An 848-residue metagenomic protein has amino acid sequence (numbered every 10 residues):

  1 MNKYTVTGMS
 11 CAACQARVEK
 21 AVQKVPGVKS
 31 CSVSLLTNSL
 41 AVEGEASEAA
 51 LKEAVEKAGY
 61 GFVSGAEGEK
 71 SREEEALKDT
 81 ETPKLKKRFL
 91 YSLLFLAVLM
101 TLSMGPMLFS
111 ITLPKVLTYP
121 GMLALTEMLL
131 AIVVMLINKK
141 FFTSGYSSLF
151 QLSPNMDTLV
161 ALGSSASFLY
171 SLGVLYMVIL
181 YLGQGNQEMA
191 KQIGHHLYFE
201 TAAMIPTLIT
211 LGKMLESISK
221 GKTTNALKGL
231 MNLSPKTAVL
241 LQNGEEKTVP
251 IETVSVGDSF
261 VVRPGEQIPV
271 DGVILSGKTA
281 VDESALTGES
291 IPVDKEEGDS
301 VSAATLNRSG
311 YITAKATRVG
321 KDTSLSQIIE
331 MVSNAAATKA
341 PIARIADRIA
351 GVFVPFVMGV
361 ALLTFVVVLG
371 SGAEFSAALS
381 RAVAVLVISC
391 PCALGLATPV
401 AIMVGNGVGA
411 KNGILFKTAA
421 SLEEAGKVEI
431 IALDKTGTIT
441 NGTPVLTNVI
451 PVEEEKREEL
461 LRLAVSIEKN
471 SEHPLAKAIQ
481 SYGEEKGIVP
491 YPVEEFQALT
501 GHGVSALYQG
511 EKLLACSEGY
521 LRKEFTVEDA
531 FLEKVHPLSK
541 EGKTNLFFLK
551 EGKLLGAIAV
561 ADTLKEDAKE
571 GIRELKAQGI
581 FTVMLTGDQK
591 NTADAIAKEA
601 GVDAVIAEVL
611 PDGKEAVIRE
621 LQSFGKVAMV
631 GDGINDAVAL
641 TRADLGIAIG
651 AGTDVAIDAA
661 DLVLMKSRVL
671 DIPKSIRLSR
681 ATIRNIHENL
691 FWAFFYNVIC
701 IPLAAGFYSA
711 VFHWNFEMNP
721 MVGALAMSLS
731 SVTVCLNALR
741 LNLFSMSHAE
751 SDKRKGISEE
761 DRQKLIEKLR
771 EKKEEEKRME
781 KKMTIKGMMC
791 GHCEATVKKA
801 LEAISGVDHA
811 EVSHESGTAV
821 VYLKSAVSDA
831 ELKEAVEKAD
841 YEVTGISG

Functional and structural regions predicted by a protein language model:
M1-M122, K220, E245-T248, E330-T338 (+2 more regions): Flexible metal-binding regulatory segments at protein termini and peripheral loops
A16, Y508-G510, G542-T544, K550-E688 (+2 more regions): Conserved ATP-binding TGD loop and adjacent catalytic N/P-domain core of P-type ATPases
V25-A49, E53, H196-F199, K228-D322 (+3 more regions): Conserved cytosolic catalytic loops of P-type ATPases
K84-T237, R348, M718-P720, M746: Transmembrane helix-loop-helix hairpins at the membrane interface
K87, Y91, T305, G426-E472 (+3 more regions): ATP-driven catalytic headpiece of P-type ATPases
L108-G121, F150, L169, V408 (+7 more regions): Membrane-embedded alpha-helical bundles of multi-pass transporters
I132-F141, S148-Q151, S165, E188 (+6 more regions): Hydrophobic alpha-helical transmembrane segments
L182, E188, A203-P264, K295 (+4 more regions): Juxtamembrane coupling segments of multi-pass membrane pumps/enzymes
